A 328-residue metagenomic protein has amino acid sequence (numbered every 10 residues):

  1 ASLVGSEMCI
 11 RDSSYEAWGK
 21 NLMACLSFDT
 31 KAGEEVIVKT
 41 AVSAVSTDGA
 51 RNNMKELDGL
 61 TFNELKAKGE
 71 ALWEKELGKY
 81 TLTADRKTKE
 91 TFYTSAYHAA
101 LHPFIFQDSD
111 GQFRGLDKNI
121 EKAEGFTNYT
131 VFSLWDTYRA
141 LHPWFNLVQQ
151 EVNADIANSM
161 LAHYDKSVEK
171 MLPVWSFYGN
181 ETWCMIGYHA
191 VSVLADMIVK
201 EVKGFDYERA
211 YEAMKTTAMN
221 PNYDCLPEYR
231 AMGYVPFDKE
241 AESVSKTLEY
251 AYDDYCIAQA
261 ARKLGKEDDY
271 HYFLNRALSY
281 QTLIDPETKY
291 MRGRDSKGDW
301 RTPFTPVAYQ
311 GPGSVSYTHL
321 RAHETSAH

Functional and structural regions predicted by a protein language model:
A1-G5, D29-I37, H323: Extracellular interaction modules
A1-G5, I10, H319, A327-H328: Single conserved hydrophobic/aromatic residue that forms the stacking wall/gate of nucleotide- or nucleobase-binding
S14-E35, K39-L134, Q149, K200-V202: Function-dense linear segments that define catalytic or interfacial modules in macromolecule-processing proteins
Y80-T81, S109-T130, V174-E181, D224-K246 (+2 more regions): Active-site-adjacent structural elements in folded domains
T94, H98-L101, S159, R276-P286: Alpha-helical scaffold segments in carbohydrate-active enzymes
L101-Q107, D165-M171, N222-Y223, Q281-Y290: Secretory-pathway/luminal and periplasmic proteins that interact with or process carbohydrate-rich
T130-A261, L274, R321: Aromatic-rich carbohydrate-recognition surfaces in CAZymes
M171-P173, A258, R262-S326: Catalytic cores of carbohydrate-active enzymes
